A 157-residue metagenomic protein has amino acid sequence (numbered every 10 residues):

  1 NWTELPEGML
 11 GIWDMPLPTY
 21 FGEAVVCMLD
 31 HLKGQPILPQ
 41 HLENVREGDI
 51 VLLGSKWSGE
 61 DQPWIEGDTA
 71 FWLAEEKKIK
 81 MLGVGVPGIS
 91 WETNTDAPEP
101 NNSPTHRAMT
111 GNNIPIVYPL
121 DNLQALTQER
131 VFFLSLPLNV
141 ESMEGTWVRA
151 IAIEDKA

Functional and structural regions predicted by a protein language model:
N1-A157: Active-/binding-site microenvironments in catalytic and ligand-binding cores
